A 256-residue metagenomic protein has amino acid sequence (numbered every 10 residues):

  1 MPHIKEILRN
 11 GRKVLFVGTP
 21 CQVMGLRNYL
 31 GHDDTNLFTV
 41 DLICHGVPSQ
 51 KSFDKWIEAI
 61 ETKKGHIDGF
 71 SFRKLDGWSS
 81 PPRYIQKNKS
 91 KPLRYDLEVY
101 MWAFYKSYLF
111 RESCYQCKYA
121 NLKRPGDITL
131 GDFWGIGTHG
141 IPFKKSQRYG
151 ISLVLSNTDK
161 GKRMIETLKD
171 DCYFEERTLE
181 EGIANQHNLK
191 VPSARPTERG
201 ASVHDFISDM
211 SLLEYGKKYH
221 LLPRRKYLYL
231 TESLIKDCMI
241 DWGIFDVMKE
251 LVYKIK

Functional and structural regions predicted by a protein language model:
M1-R9: Portal/gating segments that form or line small-molecule/metal binding sites
R9-G11, H32-D34, P125: Short, well-ordered coil/turn elements that cap or connect secondary structure elements
R12-G18, L37: Generic beta-sheet signal
F16-L26, G46: Gly/Ser/Thr-rich loops at beta-strand to alpha-helix junctions that form or flank small-molecule/cofactor-binding
G25-N28, I165-E166: Short glycine-/acidic-enriched loop or helix-start segments at secondary-structure transitions that form or flank
R27-L30, K51-D54, P82-I85: Short acidic, glycine/serine/threonine-rich loops at helix termini
T35-E61: Short, flexible loop segments at boundaries between secondary-structure elements
E61, G65-K256: Long, compositionally biased charged/polar accessory segments in the mid-to-C-terminal portions of proteins
